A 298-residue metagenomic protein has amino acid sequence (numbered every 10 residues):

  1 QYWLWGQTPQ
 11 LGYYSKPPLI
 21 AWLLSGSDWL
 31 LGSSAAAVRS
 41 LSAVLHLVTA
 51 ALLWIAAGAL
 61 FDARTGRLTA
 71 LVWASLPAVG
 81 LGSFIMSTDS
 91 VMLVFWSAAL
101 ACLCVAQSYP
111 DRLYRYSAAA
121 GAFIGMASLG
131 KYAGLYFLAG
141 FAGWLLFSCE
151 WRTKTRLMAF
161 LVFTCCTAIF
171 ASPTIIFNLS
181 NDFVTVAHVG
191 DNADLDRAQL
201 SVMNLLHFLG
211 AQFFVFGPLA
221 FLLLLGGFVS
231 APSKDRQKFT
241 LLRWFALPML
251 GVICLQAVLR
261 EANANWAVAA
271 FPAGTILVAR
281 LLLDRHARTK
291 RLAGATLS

Functional and structural regions predicted by a protein language model:
T8, T69, R115-Y132, C166-A168 (+1 more regions): Membrane-interface alpha helices of multi-pass inner-membrane proteins
P18-W22, L31-A51, G82-M86: Loop-to-helix entry region of an early transmembrane alpha helix in multi-pass inner-membrane enzymes
L53-S75, L93-V94, D111, R115: Transmembrane-helix signature of polytopic, membrane-embedded enzymes that assemble or transfer cell-envelope glycans
G58-R64, A99-A119, S230-A231: Membrane-interface transmembrane helices that cradle and orient dolichyl/undecaprenyl
T69-P77, L81, A101, I124 (+1 more regions): Short helix- or helix-capping micro-motifs that position conserved polar/aromatic residues at function-defining sites
A78, F84-M92: Short acidic/glycine- and proline-prone juxtamembrane loop motifs at membrane-interface regions of multi-pass membrane
M126, L138-F239, F245, M249-R260: Transmembrane-lumen/periplasm boundary regions of multi-pass, lipid-linked membrane glycan transferases
D284-S298: Signature aromatic-anchored transmembrane alpha helix within multi-pass, membrane-resident enzymes that catalyze glycan
